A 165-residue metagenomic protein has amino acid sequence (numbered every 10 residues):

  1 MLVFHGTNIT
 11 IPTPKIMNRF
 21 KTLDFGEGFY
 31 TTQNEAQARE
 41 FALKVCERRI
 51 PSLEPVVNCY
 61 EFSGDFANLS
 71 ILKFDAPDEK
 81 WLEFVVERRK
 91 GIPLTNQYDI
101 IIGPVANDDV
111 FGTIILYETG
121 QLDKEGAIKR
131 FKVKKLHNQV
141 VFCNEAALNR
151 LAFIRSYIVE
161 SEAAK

Functional and structural regions predicted by a protein language model:
M1-D24: Short aromatic-glycine-(Arg/Gly/Cys) micro-motifs in beta-strand/loop hairpins
V3-H5, Y30-T31, C59-E61: Short, conserved beta-strand segments within well-ordered enzyme catalytic domains that often line or immediately flank
H5-N8, Q33, N144: Pocket-edge structural micro-motifs
N8, G28-Y30, V105: Compositionally biased, intrinsically disordered low-complexity regions
T10, E35-A38, S63-N68: Short, charged/polar surface micro-motifs in flexible loops or helix N-caps
K15, L23-D24, K44-K165: Conserved NAD+-utilizing ADP-ribose enzyme module
K21-K44: Extended catalytic/binding region for NAD+/ADP-ribose chemistry, centered on the ART fold
